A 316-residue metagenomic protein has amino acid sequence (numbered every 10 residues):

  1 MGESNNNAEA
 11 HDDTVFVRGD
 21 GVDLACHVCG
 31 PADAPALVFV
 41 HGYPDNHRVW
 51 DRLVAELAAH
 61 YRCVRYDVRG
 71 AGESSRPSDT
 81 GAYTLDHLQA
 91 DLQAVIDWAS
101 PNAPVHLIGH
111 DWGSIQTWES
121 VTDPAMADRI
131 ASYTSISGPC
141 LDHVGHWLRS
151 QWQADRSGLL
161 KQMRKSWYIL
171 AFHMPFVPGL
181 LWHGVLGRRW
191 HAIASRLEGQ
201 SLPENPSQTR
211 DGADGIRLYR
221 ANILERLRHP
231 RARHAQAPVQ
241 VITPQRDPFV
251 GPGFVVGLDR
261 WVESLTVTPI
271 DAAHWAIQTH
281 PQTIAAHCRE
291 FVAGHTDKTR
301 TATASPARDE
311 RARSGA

Functional and structural regions predicted by a protein language model:
E3-D23: N-terminal cap/lid segment of alpha/beta-hydrolase-fold proteins
A10, V22-L24, D45, V64 (+4 more regions): Flexible "cap/lid" subdomain of the alpha/beta-hydrolase fold that forms the substrate-access gate
V28-E73: Conserved HGGG/HGGXW glycine-rich cap/lid loop of the alpha/beta-hydrolase fold
P31-A32, W98-A103, H295: Glycine-rich phosphate-binding loop signature in dinucleotide/nucleotide-binding domains
L53, S120, F254, H287-F291: Hydrophobic residues on the short alpha-helix immediately C-terminal to a glycine-rich phosphate/catalytic loop
E263-A316: Catalytic active-site module of serine/aspartate enzymes centered on a nucleophile-bearing elbow/loop
